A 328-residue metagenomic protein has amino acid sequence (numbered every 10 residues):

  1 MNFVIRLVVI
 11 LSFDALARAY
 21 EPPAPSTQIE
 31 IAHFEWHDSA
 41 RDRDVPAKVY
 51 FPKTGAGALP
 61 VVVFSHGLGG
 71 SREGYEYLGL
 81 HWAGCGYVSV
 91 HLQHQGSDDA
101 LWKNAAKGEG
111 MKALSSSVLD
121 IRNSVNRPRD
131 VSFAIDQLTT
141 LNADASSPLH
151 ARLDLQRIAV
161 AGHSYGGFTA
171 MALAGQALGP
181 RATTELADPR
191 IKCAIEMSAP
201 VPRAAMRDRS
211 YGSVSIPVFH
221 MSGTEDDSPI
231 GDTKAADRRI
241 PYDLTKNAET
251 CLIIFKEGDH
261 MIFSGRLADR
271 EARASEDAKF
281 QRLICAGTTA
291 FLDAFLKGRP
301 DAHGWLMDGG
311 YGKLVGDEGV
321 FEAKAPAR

Functional and structural regions predicted by a protein language model:
A19-G57: N-terminal cap/lid segment of alpha/beta-hydrolase-fold proteins
A58-G67: Short beta-strand element of the alpha/beta-hydrolase
G67, G162-G166, A170: Gly/Ala-rich beta-loop-alpha elbow adjacent to hydrolase catalytic centers
E73-K103: Short amphipathic alpha-helix adjacent to the substrate-entry channel of hydrolases
E109-L155, A172: Alpha/beta-hydrolase active-site loop
T139, G167-T184: Short glycine-enriched nucleophile-adjacent loop and the immediately C-terminal alpha-helix near the catalytic center
T183-E257: The feature captures the conserved acid-bearing segment of alpha/beta-hydrolase catalytic domains
K256-M261, G265-R328: Alpha/beta-hydrolase-fold serine-hydrolase catalytic core, especially in secreted/extracellular enzymes
